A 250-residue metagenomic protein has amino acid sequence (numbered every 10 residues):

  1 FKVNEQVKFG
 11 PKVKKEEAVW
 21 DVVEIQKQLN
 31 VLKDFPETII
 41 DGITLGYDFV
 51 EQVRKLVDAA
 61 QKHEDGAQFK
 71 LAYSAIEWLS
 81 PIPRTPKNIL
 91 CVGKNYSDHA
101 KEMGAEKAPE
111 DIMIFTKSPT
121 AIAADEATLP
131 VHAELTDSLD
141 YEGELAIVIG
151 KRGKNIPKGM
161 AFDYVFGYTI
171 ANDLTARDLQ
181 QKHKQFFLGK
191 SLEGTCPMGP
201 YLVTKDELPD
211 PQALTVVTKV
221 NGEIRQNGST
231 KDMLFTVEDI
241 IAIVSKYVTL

Functional and structural regions predicted by a protein language model:
F1-A108: N-terminal non-catalytic cap/leader segment that marks the start of a structured domain
K2, C91-V92, T116, E142-G150 (+1 more regions): Short beta-strand segments
V7, R54-L56, F69, E77 (+4 more regions): Catalytic-pocket segment enriched in acidic/His residues
G10-K12, F115, I147, D173 (+2 more regions): Buried hydrophobic positions in well-ordered alpha/beta secondary-structure cores of metabolic enzymes
E106-D125, Y141: Structural signature of FAD isoalloxazine-binding scaffolds in flavoprotein oxidoreductases
I122-L135, V148-I156: Active-site glycine-rich loop that binds ribose-phosphate moieties when present
L135-L139, K190-E193: Short Gly/Pro-enriched turn/cap motifs at secondary-structure boundaries
K154-T169: N-terminal accessory regions of nucleic-acid-interacting proteins
